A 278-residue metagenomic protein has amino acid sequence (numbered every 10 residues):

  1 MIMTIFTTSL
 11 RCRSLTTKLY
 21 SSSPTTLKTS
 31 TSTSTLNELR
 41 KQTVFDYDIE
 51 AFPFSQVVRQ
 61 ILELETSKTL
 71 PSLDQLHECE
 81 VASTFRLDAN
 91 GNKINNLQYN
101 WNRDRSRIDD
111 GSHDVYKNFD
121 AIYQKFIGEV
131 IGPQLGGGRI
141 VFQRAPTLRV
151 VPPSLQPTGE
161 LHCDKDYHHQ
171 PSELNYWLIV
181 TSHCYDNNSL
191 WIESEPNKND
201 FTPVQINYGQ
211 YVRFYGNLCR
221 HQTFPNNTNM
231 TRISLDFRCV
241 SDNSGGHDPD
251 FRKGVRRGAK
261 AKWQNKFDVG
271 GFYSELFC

Functional and structural regions predicted by a protein language model:
M1-V130, Q134, C278: N-terminal auxiliary "cap/dimerization" subdomain that precedes the catalytic jelly-roll/cupin core of mononuclear
D110-Q124, N175-Y185, G245-H247, R252: Short N-terminal helix-initiation segments at or just after the protein's N-terminus
V115-L161: Extracellular-facing segments of soluble proteins and assemblies that are Gly/Ser/Thr-biased and enriched in aromatics
K125-F142, H168-Q170, V180-N187, S244: Secondary-structure boundary elements
P146, Y176-L178, L235-C239: A structural signal for short, well-ordered beta-strand segments
Q156-R213, R232, D248: Catalytic core of non-heme Fe(II) oxygenases with the double-stranded beta-helix
P196-C278: Catalytic core of Fe(II)/2-oxoglutarate
